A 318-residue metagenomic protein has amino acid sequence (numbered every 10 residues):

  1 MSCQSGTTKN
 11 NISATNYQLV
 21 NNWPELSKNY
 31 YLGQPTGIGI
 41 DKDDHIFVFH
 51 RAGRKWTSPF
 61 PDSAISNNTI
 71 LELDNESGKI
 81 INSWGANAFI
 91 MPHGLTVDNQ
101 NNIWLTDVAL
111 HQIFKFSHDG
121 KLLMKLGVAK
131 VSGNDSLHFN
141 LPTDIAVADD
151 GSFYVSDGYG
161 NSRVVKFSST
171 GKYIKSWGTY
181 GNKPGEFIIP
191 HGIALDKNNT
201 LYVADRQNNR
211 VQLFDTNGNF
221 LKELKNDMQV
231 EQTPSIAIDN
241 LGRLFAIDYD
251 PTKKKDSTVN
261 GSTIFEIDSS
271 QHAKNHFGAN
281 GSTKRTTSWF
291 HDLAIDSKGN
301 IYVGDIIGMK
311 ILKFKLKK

Functional and structural regions predicted by a protein language model:
Q4-K318: Eukaryotic scaffold repeat domains enriched in small/polar residues
